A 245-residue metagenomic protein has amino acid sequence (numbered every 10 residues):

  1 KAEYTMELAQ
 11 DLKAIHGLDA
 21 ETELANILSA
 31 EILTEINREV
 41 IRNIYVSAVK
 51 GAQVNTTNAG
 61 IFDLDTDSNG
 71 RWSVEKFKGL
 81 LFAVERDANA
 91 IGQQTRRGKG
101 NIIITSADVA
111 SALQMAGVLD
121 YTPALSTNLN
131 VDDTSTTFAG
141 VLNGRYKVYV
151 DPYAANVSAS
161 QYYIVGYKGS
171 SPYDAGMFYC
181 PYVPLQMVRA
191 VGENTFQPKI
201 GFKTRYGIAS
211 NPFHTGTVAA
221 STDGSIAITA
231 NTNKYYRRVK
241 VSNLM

Functional and structural regions predicted by a protein language model:
K1, A30, N43, K99-I103 (+2 more regions): Beta-sheet entry/capping signal
K1-N26, K78-G79, R86, D108-A110 (+1 more regions): Sequence/fold signature of self-assembling virion shell proteins
Y4-M6, Q10, I15-D19, E23-R86: Alpha-helical scaffold segments that mediate packing/assembly in large oligomeric complexes
T34-E39, I91-G98, G207, L244-M245: Secondary-structure transition/capping motifs at alpha-helix termini and the adjoining loop/turn into the next element
V54-L129: Extended, solvent-exposed, turn-rich assembly/linker loops in the middle of proteins
